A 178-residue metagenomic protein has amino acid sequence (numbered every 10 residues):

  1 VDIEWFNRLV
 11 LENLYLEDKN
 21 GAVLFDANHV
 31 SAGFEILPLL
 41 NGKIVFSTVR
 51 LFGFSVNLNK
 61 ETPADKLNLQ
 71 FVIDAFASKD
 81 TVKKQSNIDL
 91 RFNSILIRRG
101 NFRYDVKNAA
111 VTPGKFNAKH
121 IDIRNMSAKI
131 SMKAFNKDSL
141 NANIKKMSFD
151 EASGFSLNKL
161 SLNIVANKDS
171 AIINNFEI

Functional and structural regions predicted by a protein language model:
D2-D65, D74-V106, R124-K145, I172-F176: Flexible beta-edge/linker motif
L14, A110-G114: Short, polar loop/linker segments at the starts of domains and inter-domain junctions
A22, D150-S156: Solvent-exposed loop/turn segments connecting transmembrane beta-strands in outer-membrane beta-barrel proteins
L24-D26, K115-H120: Replace "Gram-negative outer membrane beta-barrel proteins" with "bacterial and organellar outer membrane beta-barrel
I95, N163-V165: Well-ordered beta-strand segments characteristic of repetitive beta-sheet solenoids
L157-S161: Transmembrane beta-barrel architecture of outer membranes
V165, D169-I172: Immediate N-terminus of the mature polypeptide
